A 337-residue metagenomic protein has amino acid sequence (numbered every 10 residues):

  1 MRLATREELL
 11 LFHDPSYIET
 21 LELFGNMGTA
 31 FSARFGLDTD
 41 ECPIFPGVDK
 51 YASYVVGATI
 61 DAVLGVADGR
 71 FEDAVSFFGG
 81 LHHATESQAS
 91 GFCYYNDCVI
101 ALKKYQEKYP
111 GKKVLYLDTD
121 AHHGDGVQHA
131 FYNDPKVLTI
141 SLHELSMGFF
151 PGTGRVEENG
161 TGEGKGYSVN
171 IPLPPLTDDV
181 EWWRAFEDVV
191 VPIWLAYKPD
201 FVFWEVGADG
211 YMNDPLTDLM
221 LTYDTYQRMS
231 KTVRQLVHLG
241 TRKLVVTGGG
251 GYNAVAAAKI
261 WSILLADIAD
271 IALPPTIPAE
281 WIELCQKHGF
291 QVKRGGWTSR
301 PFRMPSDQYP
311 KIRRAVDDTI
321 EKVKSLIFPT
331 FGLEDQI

Functional and structural regions predicted by a protein language model:
R2-N26: Charged, often glycine-rich, active-site loop that binds/positions anionic groups
L21-I337: A general "terminal functional-core" signal
